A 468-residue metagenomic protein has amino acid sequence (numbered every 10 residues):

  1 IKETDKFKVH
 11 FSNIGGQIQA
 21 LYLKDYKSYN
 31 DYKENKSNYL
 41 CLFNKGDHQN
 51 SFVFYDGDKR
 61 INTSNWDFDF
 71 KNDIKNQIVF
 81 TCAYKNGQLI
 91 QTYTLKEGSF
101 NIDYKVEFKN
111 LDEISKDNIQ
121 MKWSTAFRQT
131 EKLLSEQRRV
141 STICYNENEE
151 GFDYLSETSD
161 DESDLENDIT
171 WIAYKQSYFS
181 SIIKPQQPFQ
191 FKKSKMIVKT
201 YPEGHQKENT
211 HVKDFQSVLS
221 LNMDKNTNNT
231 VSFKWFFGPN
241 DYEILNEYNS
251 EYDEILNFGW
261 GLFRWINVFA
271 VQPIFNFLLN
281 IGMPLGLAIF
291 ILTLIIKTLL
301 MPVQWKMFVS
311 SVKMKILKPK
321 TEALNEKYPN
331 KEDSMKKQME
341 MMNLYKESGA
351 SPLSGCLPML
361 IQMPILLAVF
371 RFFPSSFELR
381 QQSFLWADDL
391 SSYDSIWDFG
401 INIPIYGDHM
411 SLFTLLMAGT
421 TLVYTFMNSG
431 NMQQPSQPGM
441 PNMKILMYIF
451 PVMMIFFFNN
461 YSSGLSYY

Functional and structural regions predicted by a protein language model:
I1-E254: Soluble non-transmembrane domains of integral membrane proteins
F11, V106-N110, W123-T125, Q129-E136 (+4 more regions): Helix-loop-helix
